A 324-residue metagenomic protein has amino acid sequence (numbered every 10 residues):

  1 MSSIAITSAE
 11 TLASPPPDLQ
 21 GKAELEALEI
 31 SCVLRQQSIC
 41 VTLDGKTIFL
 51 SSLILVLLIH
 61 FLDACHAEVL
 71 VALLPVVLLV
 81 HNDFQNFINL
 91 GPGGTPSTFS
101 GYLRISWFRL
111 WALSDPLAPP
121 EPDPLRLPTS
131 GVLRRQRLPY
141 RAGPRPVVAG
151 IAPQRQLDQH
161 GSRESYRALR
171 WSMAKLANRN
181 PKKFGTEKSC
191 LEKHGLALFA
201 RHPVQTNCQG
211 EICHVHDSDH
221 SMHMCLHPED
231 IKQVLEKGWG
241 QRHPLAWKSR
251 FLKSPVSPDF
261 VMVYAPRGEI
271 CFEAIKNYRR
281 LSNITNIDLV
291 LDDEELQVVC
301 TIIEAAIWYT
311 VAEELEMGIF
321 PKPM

Functional and structural regions predicted by a protein language model:
S2-M324: Charge-dense, helix-prone N-terminal extensions
